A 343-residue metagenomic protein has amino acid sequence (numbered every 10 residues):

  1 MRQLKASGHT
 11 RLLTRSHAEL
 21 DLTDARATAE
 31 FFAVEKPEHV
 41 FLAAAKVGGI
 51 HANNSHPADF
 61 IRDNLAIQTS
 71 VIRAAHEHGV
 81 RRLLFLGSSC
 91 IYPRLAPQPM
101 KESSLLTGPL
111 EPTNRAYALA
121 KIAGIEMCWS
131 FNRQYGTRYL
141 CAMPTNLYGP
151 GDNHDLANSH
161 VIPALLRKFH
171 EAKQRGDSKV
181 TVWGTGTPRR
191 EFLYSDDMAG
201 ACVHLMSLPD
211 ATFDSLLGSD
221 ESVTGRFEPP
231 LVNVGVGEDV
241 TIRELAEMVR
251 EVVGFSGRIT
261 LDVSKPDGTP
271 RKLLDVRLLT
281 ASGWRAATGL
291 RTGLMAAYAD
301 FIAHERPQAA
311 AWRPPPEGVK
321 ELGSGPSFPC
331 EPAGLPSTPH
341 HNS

Functional and structural regions predicted by a protein language model:
M1-N153, A296, L322, C330-E331 (+2 more regions): N-terminal Rossmann-like NAD(P)+-binding domain of SDR-like oxidoreductases, especially those catalyzing
Q3-S7, E171-S343: C-terminal substrate-binding subdomain of Rossmann-fold SDR/epimerase-dehydratase oxidoreductases
Q68, I72, C128, L166 (+3 more regions): Short-chain dehydrogenase/reductase
L84, Q98, L140, S159 (+3 more regions): Residues that recognize and position ribonucleotide moieties
S89, L165, G237: Conserved short acidic donor-positioning loop in nucleotide-sugar-dependent glycosyltransferases
A96-Q98, E102-T113, A157-N158, F169-V182 (+1 more regions): Short, flexible, glycine-rich and Lys/Arg-enriched loop motifs at helix boundaries that contact anionic partners
T113-Y117, T145-S159, G184-D196, V236-E238: Glycine-rich "substrate-gating" loop/helix at the edge of Rossmann-like oxidoreductase active sites
A123, M127, F131, V161-L165 (+1 more regions): Hydrophobic alpha-helix immediately C-terminal to the catalytic Tyr-X-X-X-Lys motif of short-chain
